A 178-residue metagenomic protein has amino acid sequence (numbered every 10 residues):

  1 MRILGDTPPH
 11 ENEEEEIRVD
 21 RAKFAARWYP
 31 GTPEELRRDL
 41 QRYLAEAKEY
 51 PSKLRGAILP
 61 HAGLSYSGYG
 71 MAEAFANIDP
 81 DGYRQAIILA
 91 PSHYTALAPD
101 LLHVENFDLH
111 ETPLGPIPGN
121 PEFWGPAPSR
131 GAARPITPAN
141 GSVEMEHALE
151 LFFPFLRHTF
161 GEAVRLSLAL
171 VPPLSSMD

Functional and structural regions predicted by a protein language model:
P8, E14-D178: Active-site histidine-anchored catalytic micro-motif
